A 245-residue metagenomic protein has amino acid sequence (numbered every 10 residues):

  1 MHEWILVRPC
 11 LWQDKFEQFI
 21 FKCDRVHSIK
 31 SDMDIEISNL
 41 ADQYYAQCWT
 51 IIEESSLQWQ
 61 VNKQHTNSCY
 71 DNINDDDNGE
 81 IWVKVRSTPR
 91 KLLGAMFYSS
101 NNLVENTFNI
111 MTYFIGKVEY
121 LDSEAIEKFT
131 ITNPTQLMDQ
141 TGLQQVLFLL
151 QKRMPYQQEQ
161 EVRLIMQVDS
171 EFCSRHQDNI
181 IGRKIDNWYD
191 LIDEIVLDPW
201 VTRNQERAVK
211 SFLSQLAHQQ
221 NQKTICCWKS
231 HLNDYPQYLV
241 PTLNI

Functional and structural regions predicted by a protein language model:
M1-I245: Partner-binding and oligomerization surfaces adjacent to conserved cores of proteins that assemble macromolecular
